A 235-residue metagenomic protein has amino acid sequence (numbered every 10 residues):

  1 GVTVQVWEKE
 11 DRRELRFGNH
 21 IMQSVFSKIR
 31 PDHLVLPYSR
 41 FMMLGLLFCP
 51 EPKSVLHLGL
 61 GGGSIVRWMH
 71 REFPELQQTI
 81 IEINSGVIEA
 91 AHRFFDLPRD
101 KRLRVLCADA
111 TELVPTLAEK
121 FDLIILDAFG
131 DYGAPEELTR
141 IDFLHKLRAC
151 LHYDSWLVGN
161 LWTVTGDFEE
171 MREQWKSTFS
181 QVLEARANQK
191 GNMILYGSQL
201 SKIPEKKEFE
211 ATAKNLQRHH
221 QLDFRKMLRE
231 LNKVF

Functional and structural regions predicted by a protein language model:
G1-E10, E14, M22-I29, L46 (+1 more regions): SAM/dcSAM-binding transferase cores
E8, H33-Y153: The AdoMet/dcAdoMet-binding core of the Class I SAM-like
F17: S-adenosyl-L-methionine
H20-S24, F129-Y132, L157: A short, flexible beta-alpha/helix-coil linker loop
R30, D131-P135, G159, T163: Conserved short-loop catalytic and cofactor-binding motifs
E75-Q77, D100-R102, D154, F179-Q181 (+1 more regions): A generic structural signal for alpha->beta connector loops
I141-P204: C-terminal substrate-binding/active-site "lid" region of AdoMet-derived donor-dependent transferases
